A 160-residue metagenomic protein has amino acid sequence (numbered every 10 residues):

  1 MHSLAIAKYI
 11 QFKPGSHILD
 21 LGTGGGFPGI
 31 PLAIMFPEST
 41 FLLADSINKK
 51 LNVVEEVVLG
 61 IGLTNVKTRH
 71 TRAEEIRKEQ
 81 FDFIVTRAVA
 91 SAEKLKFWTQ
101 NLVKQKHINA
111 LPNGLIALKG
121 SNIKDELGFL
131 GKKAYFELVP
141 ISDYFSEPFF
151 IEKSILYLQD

Functional and structural regions predicted by a protein language model:
L4-T86, E93: Conserved SAM/SAH cofactor-binding pocket of Class I
I10-F12, V103, H107-N109: A generic alpha-to-beta junction signature in SAM-dependent methyltransferases
P28, N101-V103, K133-A134: Glycine-rich, phosphate-binding/catalytic loops in enzymes
I30, L95-K96, E126-G128: Short glycine-/acidic-enriched loop or helix-start segments at secondary-structure transitions that form or flank
V89-S91, I123: Short glycine-rich anion-binding loops that position phosphate/pyrophosphate groups of nucleotides and phosphorylated
A92-L102: A short, conserved alpha-helix within the catalytic core of class I
H107-N122: Conserved beta-strand signature within the Rossmann-like core of class I S-adenosyl-L-methionine
G120-D160: Active-site capping/gating segments
